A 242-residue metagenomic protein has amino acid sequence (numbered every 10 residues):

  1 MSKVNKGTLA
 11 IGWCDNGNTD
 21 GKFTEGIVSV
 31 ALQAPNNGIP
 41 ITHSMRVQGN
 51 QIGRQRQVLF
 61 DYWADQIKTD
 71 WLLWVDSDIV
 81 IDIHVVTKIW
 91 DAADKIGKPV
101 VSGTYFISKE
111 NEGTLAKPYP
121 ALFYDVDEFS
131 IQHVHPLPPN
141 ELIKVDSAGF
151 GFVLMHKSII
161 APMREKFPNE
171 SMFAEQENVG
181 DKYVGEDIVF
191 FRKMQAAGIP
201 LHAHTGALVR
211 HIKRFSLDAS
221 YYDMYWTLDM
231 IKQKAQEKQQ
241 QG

Functional and structural regions predicted by a protein language model:
M1-G49: N-proximal low-complexity "stem/linker" segments adjacent to membrane-targeting elements
S2-N5, R164-G242: C-terminal catalytic/acceptor-binding lobe
G26-S29, V58, K88, V189: Alpha-helical elements of Rossmann-like donor-binding domains used by nucleotide-donor carbohydrate transfer enzymes
N50-Q55: A short, glycine-/small-residue-rich helix N-cap motif at loop->alpha-helix starts within glycosyltransferase
Q57-W71: Active-site nucleotide-sugar/metal-binding loop of Leloir-type enzymes
K68-T69, I96-K98, I199: Short, high-confidence coil segments that cap the C-terminus of an alpha-helix and link into the following beta-strand
T69-V80: Short beta-strand-to-loop acidic/aromatic patch adjacent to the donor-nucleotide binding site
D82-E175: Conserved catalytic core of nucleotide-sugar-dependent glycosyltransferases
